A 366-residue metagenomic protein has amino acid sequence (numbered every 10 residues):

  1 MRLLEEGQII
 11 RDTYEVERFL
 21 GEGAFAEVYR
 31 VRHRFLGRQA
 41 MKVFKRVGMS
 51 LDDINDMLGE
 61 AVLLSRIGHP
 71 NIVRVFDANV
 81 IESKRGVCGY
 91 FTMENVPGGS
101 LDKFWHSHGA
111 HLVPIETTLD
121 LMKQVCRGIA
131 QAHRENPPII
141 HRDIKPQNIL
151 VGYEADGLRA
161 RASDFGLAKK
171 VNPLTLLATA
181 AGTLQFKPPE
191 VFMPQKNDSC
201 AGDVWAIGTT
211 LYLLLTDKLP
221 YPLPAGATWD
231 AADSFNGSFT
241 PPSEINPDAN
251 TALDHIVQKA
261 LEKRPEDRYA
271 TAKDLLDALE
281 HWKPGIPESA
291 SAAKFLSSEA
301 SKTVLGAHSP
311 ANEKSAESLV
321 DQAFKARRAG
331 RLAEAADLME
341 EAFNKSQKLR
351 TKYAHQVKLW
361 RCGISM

Functional and structural regions predicted by a protein language model:
R32-Q39: Conserved N-lobe loop of protein kinases adjacent to the ATP-binding glycine-rich P-loop
K45-R66: AlphaC helix of the eukaryotic protein kinase fold
R74-G89: Short beta-strand micro-motifs within the conserved protein kinase catalytic domain, predominantly in the N-lobe
L101-V113: AlphaC helix of the protein kinase catalytic domain
R127-I139: Protein kinase catalytic-loop region centered on the HRD/HxD motif
Q185-A290, A329: C-terminal lobe helix-coil module of Hanks-type protein kinase domains
